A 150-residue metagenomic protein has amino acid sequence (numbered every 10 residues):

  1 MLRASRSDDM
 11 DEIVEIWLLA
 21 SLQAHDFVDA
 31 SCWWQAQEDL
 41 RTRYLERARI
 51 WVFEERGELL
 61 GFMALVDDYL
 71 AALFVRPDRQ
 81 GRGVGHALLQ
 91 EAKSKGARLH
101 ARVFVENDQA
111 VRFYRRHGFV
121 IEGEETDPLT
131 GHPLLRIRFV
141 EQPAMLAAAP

Functional and structural regions predicted by a protein language model:
M1-E15: A short beta-loop-alpha structural element at the N-terminal edge of CoA-dependent acyl/N-acetyltransferase catalytic
V14-R41: Conserved GNAT-fold acetyl-CoA-binding loop/helix
A48-G61: Conserved beta-hairpin
Y69-Q80, V103-F104: A short, internal acetyl-CoA/4′-phosphopantetheine-binding micro-motif in the GNAT/acyltransferase core
G81-S94, R112-R116: Conserved acetyl-CoA-binding loop-helix of GNAT-fold acetyltransferases
G85, L89, E106-A110, D127-P133: Short glycine/proline-centered loop/turn elements that form peptide/ligand docking sites
S94-E106: Conserved GNAT acetyl-CoA-binding A-motif
R115-E124: Conserved acetyl-CoA-binding loop of GNAT-fold acetyltransferases
